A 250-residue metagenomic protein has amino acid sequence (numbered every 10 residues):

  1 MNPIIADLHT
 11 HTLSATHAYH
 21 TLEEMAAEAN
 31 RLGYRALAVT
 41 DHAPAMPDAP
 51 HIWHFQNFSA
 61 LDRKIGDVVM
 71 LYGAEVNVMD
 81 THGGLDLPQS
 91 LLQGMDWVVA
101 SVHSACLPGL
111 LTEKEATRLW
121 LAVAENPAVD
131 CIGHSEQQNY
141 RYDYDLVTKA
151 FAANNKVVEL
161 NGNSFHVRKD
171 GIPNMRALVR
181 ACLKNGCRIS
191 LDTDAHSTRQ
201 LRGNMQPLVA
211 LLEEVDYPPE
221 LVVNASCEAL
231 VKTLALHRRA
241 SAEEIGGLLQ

Functional and structural regions predicted by a protein language model:
P3-I5, A36-L37, L71, D130 (+1 more regions): Hydrophobic "anchor" residues on beta-strands that sit immediately upstream of conserved functional sites
I5-A15, V39-H42, I132-E136, T193-A195: Histidine-centered catalytic micro-motifs
L13-S14, P47, P108, S135-E136 (+2 more regions): A generic structural signal for short
S14-A49: Metal-associated gating/positioning segment near the N- to mid-region
T16-H20, D48-I52, R141-K149, R168-A181 (+2 more regions): Histidine/acidic-residue-rich catalytic or RNA/ligand-binding cores of hydrolases and nuclease-related proteins
N30, A43, D48-L160, E213-V222 (+1 more regions): Extended substrate/RNA-proximal surfaces in nucleic-acid metabolism proteins
H42, C187-R202, V222-N224: Short acidic/histidine-rich active-site segments
